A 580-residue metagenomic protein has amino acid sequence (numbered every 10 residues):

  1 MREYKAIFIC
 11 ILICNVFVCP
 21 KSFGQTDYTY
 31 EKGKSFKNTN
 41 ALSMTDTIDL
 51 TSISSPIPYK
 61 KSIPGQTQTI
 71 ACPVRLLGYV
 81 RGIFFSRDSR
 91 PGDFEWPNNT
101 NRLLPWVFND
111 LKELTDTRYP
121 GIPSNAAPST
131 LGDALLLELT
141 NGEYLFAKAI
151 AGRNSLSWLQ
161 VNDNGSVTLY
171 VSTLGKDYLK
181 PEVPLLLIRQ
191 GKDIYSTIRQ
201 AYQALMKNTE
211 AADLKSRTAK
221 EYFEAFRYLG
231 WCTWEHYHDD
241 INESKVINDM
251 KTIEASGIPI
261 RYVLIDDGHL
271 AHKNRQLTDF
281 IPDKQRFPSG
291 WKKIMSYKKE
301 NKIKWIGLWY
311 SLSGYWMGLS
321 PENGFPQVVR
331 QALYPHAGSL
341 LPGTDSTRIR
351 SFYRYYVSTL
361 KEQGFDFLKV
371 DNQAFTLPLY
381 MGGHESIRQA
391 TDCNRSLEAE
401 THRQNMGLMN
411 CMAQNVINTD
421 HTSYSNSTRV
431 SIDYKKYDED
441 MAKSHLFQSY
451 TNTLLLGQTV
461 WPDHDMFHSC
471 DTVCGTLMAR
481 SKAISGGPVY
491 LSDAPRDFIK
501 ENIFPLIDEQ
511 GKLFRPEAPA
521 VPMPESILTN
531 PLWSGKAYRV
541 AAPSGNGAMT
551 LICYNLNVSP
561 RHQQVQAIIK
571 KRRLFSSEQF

Functional and structural regions predicted by a protein language model:
M1-T26: Bacterial Sec-dependent N-terminal signal peptides
T26-K207: N-terminal accessory beta-strand-rich subdomains and adjacent acidic, glycine-rich linkers that precede catalytic cores
A219-A225, A542-S544: Short glycine/proline-enriched loop/turn "hinge" motifs that connect secondary-structure elements and lie
E224-I387: Aromatic-lined carbohydrate-binding/catalytic grooves of carbohydrate-active enzymes
D239-N242, K273, T419, S492-A494 (+2 more regions): Short helix/loop capping segments that flank catalytic or ligand/cofactor-binding pockets
W316-K361, R395-K500, E517-L532: Glycan-recognition surfaces
K482-S485, Y490, T529-Q579: Carbohydrate-binding surface patches
N502-R515: Extended substrate-binding grooves/exosites of carbohydrate-active enzymes
